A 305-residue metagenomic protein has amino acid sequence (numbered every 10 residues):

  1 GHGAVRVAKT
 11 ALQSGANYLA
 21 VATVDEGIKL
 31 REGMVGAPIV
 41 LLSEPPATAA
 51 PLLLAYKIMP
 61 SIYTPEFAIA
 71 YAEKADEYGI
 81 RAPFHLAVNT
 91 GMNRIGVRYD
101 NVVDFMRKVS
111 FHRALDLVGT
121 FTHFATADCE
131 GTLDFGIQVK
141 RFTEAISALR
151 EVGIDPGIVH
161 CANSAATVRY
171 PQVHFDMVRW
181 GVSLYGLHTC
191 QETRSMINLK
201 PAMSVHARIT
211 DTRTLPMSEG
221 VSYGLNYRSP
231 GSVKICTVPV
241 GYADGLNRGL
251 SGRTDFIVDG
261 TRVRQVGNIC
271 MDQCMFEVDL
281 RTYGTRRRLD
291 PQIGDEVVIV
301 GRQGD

Functional and structural regions predicted by a protein language model:
G1-I58, I62-Y71, R169: N-terminal active-site wall of soluble small-molecule enzyme domains
G1-S14, A68-A82, T90-R208, T212-P216: Active-site loop/helix belt of alpha/beta enzymes
A16-N17, V35-A37, Y56, G79-A82 (+7 more regions): Short coil/turn connectors at secondary-structure junctions
T23, S43, F124, N163 (+3 more regions): Residues that line or immediately flank small-molecule/substrate-binding pockets and catalytic motifs
L41, L117, I209, Q265-V266: A structural signal for short, hydrophobic beta-strand segments that form beta-sheets in beta-rich/all-beta domains
M59, G91-R94, T237, M275: Short aromatic/hydrophobic contact patches that present stacked aromatics for nucleic-acid/ligand binding
T212-D305: C-terminal accessory subdomain/extension
